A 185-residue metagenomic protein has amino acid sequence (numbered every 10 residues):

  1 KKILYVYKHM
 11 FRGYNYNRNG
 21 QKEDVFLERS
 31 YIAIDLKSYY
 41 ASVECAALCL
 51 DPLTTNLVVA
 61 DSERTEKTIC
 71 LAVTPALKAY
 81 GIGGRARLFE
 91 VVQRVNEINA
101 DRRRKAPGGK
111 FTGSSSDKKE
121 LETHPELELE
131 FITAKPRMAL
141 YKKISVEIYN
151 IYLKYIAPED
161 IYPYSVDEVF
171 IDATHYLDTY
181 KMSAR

Functional and structural regions predicted by a protein language model:
K1-I3: Polybasic, lysine-rich low-complexity intrinsically disordered segments
V6-R185: Gly/Gly-Pro- and Ser/Thr-rich, intrinsically disordered tail segments characteristic of DNA damage-repair and tolerance
